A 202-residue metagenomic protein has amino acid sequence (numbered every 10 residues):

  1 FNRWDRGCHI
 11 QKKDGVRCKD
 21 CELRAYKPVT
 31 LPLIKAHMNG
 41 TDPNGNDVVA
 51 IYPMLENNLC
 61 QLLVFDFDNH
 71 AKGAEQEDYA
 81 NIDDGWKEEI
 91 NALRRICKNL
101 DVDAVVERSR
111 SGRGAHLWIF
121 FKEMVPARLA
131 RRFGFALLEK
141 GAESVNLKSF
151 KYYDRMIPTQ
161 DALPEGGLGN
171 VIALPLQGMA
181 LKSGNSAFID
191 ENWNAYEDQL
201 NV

Functional and structural regions predicted by a protein language model:
F1-R113, F120-A136: Signature for HUH/AEP ssDNA processing cores
V48-K87, K122-V202: DNA replication initiation modules
